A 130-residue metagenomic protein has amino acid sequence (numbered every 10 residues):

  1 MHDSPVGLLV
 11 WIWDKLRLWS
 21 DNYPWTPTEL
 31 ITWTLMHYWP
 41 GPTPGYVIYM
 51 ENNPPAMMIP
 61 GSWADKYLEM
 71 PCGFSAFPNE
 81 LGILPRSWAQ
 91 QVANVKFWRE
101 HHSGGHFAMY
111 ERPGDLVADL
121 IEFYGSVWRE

Functional and structural regions predicted by a protein language model:
M1-E130: C-terminal subdomain of alpha/beta-hydrolase-fold enzymes, centered on the catalytic histidine and its supporting
